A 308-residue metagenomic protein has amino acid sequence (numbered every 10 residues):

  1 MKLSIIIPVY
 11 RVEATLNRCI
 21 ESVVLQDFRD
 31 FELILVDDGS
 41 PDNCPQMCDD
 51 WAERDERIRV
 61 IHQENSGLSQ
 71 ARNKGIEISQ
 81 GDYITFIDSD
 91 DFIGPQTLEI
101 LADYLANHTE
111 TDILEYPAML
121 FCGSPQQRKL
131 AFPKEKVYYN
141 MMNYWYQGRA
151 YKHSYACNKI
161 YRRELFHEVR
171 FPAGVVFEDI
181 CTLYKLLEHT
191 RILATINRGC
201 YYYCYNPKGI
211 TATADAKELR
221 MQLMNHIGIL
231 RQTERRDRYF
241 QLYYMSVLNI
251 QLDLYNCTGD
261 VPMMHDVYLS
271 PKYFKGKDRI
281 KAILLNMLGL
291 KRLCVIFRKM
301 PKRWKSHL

Functional and structural regions predicted by a protein language model:
R11-L25: Short, well-formed alpha-helical segments that are part of the catalytic scaffolds of diverse glycosyltransferases
N17, F31, D42-D50, H62 (+2 more regions): Acidic helix N-cap motif at the loop->helix transition within catalytic regions of sugar-transfer enzymes
S22, D37-M47, E64-S66: A conserved acidic beta->alpha catalytic loop
Q63-S79: Glycine-rich, basic loop-to-helix element that forms the pyrophosphate-binding segment of sugar-nucleotide handling
L68, S89-L193, K208-A216: Donor-binding/catalytic cores of nucleotide-activated saccharide and glycerol-phosphate transferases/polymerases
I84: Short aromatic/hydrophobic "clamp" motif used to bind/position activated sugar donors
C200-N206, T213-R238, I250, C257-P271: Catalytic core of nucleotide-sugar-dependent glycosyltransferases
C257-L308: Membrane-interface aromatic/basic loop that binds lipid-linked glycans or pyrophosphate carriers, typified by
